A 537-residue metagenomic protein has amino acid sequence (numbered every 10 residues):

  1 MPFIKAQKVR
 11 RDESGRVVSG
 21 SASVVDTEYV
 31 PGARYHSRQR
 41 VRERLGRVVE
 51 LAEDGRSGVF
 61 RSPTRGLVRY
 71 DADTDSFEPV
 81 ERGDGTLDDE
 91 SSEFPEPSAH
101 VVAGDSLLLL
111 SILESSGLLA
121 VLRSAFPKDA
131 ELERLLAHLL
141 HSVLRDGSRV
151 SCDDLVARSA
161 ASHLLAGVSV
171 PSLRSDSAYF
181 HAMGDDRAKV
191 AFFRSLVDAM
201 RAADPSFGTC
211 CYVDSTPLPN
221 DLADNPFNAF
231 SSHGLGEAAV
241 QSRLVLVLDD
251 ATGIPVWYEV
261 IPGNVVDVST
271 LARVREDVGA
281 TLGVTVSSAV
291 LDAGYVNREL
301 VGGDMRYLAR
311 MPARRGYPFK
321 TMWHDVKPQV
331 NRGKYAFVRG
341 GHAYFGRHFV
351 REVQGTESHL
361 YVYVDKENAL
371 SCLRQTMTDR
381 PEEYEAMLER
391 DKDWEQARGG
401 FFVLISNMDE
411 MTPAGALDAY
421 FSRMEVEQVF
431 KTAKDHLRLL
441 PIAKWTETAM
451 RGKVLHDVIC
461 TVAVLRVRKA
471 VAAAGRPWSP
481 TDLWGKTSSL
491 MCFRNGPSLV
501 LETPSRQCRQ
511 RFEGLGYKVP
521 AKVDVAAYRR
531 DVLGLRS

Functional and structural regions predicted by a protein language model:
M1-Y212, T216-L222, L246-N264, L499-S537: Dynamic "connector" segments at or just before major functional cores
R16-S21, G236-S242, A397-G399, E425-V426: Short, flexible loop/turn motifs enriched in small residues
G32-A33, G147-D153, H163-L165, N220-A223 (+12 more regions): Short helix/loop capping segments that flank catalytic or ligand/cofactor-binding pockets
A238-A280: Electropositive, glycine- and tryptophan-enriched low-complexity nucleic-acid-binding patches
V240, V260, R306-A419, S489-S537: An anionic, glycine-rich sequence signature occurring as long contiguous blocks
V266, A289-E299, A313-R315, T448-A449: Acidic, metal-coordinating catalytic cores used for nucleic-acid/nucleotide bond scission and strand-transfer chemistry
G415-A443: Short amphipathic alpha-helical "interface-anchor" segments enriched in bulky aromatics
W445-R468: Basic, amphipathic alpha-helical segments enriched in Lys/Arg and hydrophobic/aromatic residues
